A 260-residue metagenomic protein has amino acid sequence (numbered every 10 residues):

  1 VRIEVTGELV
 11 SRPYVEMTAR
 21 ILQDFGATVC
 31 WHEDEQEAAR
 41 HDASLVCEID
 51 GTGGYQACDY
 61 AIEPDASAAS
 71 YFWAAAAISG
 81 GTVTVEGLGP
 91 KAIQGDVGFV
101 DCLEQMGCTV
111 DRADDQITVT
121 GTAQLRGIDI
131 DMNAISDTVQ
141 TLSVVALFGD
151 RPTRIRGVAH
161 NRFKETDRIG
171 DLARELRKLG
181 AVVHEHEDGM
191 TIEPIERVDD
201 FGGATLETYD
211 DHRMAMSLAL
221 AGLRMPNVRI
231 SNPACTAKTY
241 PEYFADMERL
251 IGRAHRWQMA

Functional and structural regions predicted by a protein language model:
V1-A260: Short, structured segments at the rim of ligand-binding sites
